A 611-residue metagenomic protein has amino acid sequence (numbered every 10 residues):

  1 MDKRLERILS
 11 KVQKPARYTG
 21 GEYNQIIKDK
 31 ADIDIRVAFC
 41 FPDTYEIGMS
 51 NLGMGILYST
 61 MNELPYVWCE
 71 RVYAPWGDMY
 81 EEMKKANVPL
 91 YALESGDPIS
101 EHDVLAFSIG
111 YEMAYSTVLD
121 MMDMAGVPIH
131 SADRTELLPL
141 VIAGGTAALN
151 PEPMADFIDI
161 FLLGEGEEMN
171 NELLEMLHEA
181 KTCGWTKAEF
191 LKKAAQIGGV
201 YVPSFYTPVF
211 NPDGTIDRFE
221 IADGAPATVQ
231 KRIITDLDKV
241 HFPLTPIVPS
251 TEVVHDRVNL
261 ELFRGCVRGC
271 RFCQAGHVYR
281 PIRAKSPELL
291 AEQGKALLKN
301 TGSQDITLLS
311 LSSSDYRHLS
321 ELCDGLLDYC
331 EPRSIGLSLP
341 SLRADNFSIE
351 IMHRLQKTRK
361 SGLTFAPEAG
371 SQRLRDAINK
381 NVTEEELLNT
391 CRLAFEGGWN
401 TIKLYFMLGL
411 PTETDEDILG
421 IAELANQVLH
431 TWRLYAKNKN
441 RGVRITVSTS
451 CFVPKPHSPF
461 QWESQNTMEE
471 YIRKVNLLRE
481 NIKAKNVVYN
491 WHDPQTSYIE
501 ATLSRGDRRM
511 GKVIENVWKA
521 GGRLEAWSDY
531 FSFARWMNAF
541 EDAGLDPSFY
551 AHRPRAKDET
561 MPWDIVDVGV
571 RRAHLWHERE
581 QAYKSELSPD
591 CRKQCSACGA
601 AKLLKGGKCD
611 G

Functional and structural regions predicted by a protein language model:
D2-I27, A31, V37-F39, A484-G611: Radical SAM enzyme core and accessory elements
I8-A38, Y45-E46, P203, V209-N259 (+2 more regions): N-terminal [4Fe-4S]-dependent radical SAM core
V37-D43, M61, P246-Q274, L298 (+2 more regions): N-terminal pre-triad scaffold of radical SAM enzymes
C40, M113, K295-K403, L408-T446 (+2 more regions): Conserved SAM/AdoMet-binding glycine-rich loop
N51, E252-E288, Q594-G611: Canonical Radical SAM [4Fe-4S] cluster-binding loop centered on the CxxxCxxC motif and its immediate flanking residues
Y66-D78: A short beta-strand-loop structural module common to alpha/beta enzyme folds
P75-A222, P459-D507, E515-S528: Glycine-rich beta-alpha loop elements in corrinoid/cobalamin-binding modules across cobalamin-dependent enzymes
G77-D78, P153, T207-N211, R317-H318 (+8 more regions): Flexible glycine/acidic-rich beta-alpha junction loops that bind and position SAM and/or redox cofactors in anaerobic
